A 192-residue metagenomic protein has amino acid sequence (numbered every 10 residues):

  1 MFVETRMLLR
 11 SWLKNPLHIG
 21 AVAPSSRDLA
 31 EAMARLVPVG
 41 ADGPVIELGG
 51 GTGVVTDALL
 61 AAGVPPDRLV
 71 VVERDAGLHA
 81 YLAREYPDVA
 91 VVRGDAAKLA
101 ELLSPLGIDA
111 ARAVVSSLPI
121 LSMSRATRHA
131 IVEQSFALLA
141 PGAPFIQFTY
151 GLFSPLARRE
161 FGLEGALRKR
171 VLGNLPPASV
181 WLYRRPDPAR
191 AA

Functional and structural regions predicted by a protein language model:
E4-V39: Class I SAM-dependent methyltransferase Rossmann-like catalytic core, especially the SAM/SAH-binding loop
D42-G51: Conserved class I S-adenosyl-L-methionine
T52-V64: Conserved SAM-binding loop of SAM-dependent methyltransferases across substrates and taxa, primarily the Class I
D75, D95: Conserved SAM/SAH-binding beta-strand->alpha-helix loop
L82-A83: Conserved SAM-binding loop
H129-P141: A short glycine-rich, Lys/Arg-flanked "PGG" loop and its adjoining helix->strand segment in the class I
P141-T149: Conserved beta-strand signature within the Rossmann-like core of class I S-adenosyl-L-methionine
R170-A192: Core SAM-dependent methyltransferase catalytic element
